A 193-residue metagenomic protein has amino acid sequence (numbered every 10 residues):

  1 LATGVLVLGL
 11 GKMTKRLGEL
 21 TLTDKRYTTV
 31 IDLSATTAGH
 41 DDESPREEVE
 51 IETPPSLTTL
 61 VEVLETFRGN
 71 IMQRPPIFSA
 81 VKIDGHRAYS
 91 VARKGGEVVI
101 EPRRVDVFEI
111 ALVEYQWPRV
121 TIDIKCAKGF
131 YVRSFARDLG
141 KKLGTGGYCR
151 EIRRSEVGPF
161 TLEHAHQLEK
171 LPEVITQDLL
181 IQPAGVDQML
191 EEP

Functional and structural regions predicted by a protein language model:
L1-P193: Catalytic/RNA-binding core of pseudouridine synthases
